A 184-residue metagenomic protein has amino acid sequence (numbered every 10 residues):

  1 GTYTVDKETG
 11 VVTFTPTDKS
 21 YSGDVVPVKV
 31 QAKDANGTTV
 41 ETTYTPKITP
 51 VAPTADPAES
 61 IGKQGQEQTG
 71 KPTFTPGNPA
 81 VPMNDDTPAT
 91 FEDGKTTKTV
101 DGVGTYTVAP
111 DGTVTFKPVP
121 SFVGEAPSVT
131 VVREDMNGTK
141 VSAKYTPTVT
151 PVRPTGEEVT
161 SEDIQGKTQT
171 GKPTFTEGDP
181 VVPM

Functional and structural regions predicted by a protein language model:
G1-E41, T96-A143: Acidic, turn/loop-rich segments in luminal/extracellular domains of secretory-pathway and cell-surface proteins
G1-V5, A55-P57, A89-F91, G104-V108 (+1 more regions): Generic structural motif
P16, A58, E92, V100 (+1 more regions): Residue-level detector of functional hotspots within protein domains
K33-D85, S128, M136-M184: Extracellular interdomain linkers/hinges and stalk-like, low-complexity segments in secreted or single-pass
D86-G102, V149: Short, solvent-exposed secondary-structure boundary motifs
